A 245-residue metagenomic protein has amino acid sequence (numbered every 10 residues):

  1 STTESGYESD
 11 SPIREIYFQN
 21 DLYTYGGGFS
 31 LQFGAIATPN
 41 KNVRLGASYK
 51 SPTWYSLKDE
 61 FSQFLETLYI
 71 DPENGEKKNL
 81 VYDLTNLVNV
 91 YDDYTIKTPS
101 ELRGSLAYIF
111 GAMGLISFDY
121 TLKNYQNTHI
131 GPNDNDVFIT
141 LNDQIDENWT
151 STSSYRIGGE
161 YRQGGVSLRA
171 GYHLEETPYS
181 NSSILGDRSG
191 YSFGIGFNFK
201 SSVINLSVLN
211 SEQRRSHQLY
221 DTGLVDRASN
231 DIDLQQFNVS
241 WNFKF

Functional and structural regions predicted by a protein language model:
S1-F245: Outer-membrane beta-barrel porins/channels
